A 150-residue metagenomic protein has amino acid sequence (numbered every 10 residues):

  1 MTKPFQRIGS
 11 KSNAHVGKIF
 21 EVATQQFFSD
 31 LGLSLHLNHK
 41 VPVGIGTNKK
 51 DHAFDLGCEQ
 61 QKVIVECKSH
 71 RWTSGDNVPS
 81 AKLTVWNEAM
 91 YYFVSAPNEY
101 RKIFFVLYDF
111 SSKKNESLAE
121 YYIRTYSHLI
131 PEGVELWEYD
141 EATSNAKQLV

Functional and structural regions predicted by a protein language model:
M1-V43: Acidic-basic catalytic patches of nuclease active cores, encompassing PD-(D/E)XK and other metal-cofactor nuclease
S10-H15, I19-V22, K102, Y122-V150: Charged, structured surface patches that assemble and position nucleic-acid processing machinery
H15, I19, D51, T84-E88: Short, well-structured alpha-helical interface segments that form or flank functional binding sites
D30, E59, N98, L129-P131: Short, well-ordered coil/turn elements that cap or connect secondary structure elements
H39-V41, F105-S111, E138-A142: Acidic carboxylate-rich catalytic motifs and surrounding loops in phosphoryl-/glycosyl-chemistry enzymes
K40-G57: N-terminal interaction modules that seed assembly of large macromolecular complexes
H52-S69: Active-site beta-strand-loop-beta-strand hairpin of nuclease catalytic cores that positions key catalytic residues
C67-Y126: Catalytic cores of nucleic-acid endonucleases
